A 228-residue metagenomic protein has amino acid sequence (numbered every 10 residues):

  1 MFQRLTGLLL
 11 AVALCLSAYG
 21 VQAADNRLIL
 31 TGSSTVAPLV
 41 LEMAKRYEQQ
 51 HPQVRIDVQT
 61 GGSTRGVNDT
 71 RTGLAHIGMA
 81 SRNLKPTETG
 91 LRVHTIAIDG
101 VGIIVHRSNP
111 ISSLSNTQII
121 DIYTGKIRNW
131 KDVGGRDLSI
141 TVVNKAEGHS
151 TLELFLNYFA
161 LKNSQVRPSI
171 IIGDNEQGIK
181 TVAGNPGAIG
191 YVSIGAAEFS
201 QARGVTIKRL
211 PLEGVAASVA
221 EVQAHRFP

Functional and structural regions predicted by a protein language model:
M1-G7: Positively charged n-region of N-terminal signal peptides that target proteins for export
G7-S17: Bacterial N-terminal signal peptides
Y19-P228: Exported/periplasmic ABC-transporter solute-binding proteins
